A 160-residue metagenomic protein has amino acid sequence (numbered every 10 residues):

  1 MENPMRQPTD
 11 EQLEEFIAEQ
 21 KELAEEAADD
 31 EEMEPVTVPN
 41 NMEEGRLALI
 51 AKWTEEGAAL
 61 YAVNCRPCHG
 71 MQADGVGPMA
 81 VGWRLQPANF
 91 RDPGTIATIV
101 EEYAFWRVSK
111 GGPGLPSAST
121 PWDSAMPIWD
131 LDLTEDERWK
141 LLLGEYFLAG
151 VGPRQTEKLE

Functional and structural regions predicted by a protein language model:
M1-L60, Q155-E160: Electrostatic cytochrome c docking/interface patches
N3-M5, V81-A88, R107-W139, E145 (+1 more regions): Axial heme c-ligation environment in periplasmic c-type cytochrome domains
D10, E101, E135-D136: Alpha-helix N-capping/helix-start residues
L49-D74, A104-W106, L141, K158-E160: Sequence/structural segment immediately N-terminal to covalent heme-attachment motifs in c-type and related
A58, G70-F105, W129-D132: Gly/Gly-Pro-rich "capping" loops immediately C-terminal to redox-active cysteine motifs in periplasmic/lumenal
F147-G152: Helix-loop element at the rim of GNAT/NAT acetyltransferase active sites that forms part of the acceptor-substrate
